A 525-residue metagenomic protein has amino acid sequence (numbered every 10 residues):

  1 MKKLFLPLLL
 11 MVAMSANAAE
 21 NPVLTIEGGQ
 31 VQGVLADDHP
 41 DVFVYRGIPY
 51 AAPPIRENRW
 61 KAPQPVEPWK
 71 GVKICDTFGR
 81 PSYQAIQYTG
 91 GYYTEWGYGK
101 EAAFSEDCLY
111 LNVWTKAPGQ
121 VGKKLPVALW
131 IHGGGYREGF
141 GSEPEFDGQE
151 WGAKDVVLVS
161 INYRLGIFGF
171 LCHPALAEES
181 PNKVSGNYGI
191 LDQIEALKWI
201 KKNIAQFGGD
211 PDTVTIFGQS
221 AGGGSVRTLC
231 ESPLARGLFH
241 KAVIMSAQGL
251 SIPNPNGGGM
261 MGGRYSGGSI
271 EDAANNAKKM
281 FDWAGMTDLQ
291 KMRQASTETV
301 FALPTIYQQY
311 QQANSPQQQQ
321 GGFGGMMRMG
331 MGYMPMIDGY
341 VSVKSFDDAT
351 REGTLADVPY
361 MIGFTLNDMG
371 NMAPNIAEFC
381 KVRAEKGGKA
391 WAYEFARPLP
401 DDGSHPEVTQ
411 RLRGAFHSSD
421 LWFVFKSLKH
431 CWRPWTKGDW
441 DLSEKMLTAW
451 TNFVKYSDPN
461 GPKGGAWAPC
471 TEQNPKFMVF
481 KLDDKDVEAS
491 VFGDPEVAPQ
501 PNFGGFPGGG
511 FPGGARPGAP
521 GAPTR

Functional and structural regions predicted by a protein language model:
L4-A13: Sec-dependent N-terminal signal peptides
A18-N187, L366, W435-M446, Y456-K463 (+1 more regions): Non-catalytic accessory segments of hydrolases
D37, A85, F104, R383-G514 (+1 more regions): Mobile gating loops/cap/lid regions near enzyme active sites that modulate substrate access
E106-C108, N182-Q206, S269-N275: Alpha/beta-hydrolase active-site loop
K198, K202, T228, R236 (+1 more regions): Substrate-access "cap/lid" subdomains that shape and gate the entrance to catalytic or ligand-binding pockets
F207-Q219: Alpha/beta-hydrolase fold nucleophile elbow
I216, V243-M245: A short, hydrophobic beta-strand element of the alpha/beta-hydrolase
G218-T228: Glycine-rich nucleophile elbow surrounding the catalytic serine of serine-hydrolase chemistry
